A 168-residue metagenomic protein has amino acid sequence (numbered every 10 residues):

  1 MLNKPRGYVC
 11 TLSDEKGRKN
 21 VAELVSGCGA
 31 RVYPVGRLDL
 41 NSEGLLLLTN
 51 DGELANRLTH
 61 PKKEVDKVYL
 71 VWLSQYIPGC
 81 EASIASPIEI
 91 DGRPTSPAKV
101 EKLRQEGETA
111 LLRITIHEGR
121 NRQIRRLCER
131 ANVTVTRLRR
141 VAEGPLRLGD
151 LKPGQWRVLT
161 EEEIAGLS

Functional and structural regions predicted by a protein language model:
M1-S168: Basic, flexible Lys/Arg- and Gly-enriched helix-loop patches that mediate nucleic-acid binding at interfaces with rRNA
